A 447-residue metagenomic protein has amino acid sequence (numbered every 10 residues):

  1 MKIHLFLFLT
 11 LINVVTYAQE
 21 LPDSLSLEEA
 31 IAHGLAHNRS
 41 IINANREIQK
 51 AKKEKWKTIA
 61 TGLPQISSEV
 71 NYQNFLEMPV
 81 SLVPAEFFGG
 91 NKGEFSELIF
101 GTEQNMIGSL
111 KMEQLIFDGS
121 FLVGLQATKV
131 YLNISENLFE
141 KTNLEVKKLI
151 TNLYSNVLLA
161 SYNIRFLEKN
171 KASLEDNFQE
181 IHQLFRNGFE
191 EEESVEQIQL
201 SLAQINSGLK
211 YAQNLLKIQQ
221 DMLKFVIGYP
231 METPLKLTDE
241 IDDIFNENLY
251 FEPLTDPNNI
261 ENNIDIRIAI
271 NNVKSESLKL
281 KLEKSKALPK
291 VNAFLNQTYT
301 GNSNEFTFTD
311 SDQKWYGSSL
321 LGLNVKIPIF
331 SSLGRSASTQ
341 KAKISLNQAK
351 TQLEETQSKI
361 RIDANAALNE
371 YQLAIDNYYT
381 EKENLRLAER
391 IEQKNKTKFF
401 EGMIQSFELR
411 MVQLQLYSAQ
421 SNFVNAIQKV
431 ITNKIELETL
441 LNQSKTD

Functional and structural regions predicted by a protein language model:
M1-E28, L35-N38, K445-D447: Bacterial Sec-dependent N-terminal signal peptides
A18-S67, N71, E77, M231 (+3 more regions): Bacterial Sec-pathway N-terminal export signals of envelope proteins
E20-P22, E69-L110, E240-N248, F294-I327: Small/polar, glycine/serine/threonine/aspartate-rich low-complexity segments that form flexible
L25, E29, K53, F139 (+4 more regions): Periplasmic alpha-helical coiled-coil/stalk elements that build and connect Gram-negative outer-membrane
I42-R46, I59, F100, I116-N143 (+8 more regions): Sec/SRP-type N-terminal targeting helices
A60, S207-Y229, R386-Q443: Short segments within alpha-helical structural elements
